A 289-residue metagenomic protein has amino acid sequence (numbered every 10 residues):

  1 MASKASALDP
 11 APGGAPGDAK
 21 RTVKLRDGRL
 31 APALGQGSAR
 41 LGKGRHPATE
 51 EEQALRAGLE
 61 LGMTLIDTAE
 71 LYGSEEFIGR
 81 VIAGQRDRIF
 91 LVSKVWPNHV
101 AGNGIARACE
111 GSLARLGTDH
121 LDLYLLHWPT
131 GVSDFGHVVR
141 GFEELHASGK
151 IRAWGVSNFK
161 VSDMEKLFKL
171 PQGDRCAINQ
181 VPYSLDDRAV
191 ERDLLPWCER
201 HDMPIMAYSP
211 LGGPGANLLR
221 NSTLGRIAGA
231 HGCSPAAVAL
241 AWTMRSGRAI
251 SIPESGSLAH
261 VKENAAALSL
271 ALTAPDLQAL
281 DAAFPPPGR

Functional and structural regions predicted by a protein language model:
M1-I89, R289: N-terminal binding-site loop/beta-alpha segment at the start of enzyme catalytic domains that lines or forms
G13, G17-T22, P129-R289: Beta/alpha (TIM)-barrel catalytic core signal, keyed to glycine-rich beta->alpha loops juxtaposed to Asp/Glu that bind
L25-D27, G79-D87, E110-D119, H146 (+2 more regions): Acidic (Asp/Glu)-rich catalytic clusters
Q36, I66, L121, W154 (+1 more regions): Glycine-centered flexible beta-alpha turn that most often forms the glycine-rich phosphate-binding loop
G37, A69-Y72, Y124-H127, S157 (+1 more regions): Conserved residues at the C-terminal ends of beta-strands
G37-T49, S93-N103, V132-S133: Active-site mouth loops of central-metabolism enzymes
R45-G58, A101-L116, H137, M164-E165 (+1 more regions): Short, acidic/polar
L116-S133: Active-site groove signature of glycoside hydrolases
